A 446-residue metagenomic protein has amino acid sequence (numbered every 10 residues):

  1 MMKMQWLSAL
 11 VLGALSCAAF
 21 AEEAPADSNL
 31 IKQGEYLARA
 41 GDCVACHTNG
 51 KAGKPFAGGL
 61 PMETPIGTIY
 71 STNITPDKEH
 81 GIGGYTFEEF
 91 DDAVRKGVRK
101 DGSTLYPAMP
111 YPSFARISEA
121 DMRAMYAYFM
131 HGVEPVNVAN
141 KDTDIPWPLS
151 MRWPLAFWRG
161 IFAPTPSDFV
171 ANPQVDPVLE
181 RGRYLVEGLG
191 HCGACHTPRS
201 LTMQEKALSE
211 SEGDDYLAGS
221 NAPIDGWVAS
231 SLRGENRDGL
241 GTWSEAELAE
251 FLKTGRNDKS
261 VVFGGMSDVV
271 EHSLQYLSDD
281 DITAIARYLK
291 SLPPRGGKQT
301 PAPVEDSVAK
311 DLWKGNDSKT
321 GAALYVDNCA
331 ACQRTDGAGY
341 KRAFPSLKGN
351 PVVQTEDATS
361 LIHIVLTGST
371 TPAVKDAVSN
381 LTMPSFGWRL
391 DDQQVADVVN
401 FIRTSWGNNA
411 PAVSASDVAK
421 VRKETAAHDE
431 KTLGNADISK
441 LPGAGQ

Functional and structural regions predicted by a protein language model:
M1-A9: Bacterial N-terminal signal peptides that target proteins for export
S8-S16: Bacterial N-terminal signal peptides
A19-A26: Boundary at the C-terminal end of the N-terminal hydrophobic targeting segment
A26-N29, T48-I69, K100-P107, Y111-R183 (+6 more regions): Flexible coil segments in periplasmic/lumen-exposed cytochrome c-class electron-transfer proteins
Y36-T48, T72-N73, E89-K96, P107 (+10 more regions): C-type cytochrome heme c attachment motif
D42-A45, E63-R116, A120, G226-R256 (+1 more regions): The feature marks the first
A45, G53-K54, E79-I82, A93 (+12 more regions): Short loop/beta submotifs within extracellular cysteine-rich repeat domains
Q354-T359, S369-A377: C-terminal lobe and pocket-closing loops of periplasmic/extracytoplasmic Venus-flytrap solute-binding proteins
